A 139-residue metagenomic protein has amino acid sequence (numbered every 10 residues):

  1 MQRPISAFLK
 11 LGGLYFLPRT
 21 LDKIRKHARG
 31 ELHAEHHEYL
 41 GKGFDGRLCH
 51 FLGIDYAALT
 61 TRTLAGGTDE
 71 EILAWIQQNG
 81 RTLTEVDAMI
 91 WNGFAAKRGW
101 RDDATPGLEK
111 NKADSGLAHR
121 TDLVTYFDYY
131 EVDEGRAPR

Functional and structural regions predicted by a protein language model:
M1-E35, F94-R139: Polar/charged low-complexity regulatory segments
F8-Y15, R19, Y39, G43 (+7 more regions): Alpha-helix boundary/N-cap detector
H33-I76: Amphipathic alpha-helical packing elements
R47, M89-W91, V124: Aromatic-residue detector
L59-S115: Amphipathic protein-protein interaction modules
